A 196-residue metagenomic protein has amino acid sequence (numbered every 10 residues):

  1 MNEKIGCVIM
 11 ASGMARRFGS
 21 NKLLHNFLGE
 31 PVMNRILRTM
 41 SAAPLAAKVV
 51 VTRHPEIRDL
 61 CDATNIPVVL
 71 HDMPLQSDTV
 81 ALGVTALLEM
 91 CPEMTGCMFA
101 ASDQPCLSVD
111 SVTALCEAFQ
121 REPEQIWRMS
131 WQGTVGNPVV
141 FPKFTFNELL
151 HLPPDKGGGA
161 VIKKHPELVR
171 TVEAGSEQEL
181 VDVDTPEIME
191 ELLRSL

Functional and structural regions predicted by a protein language model:
N2-E3, H151-L196: Conserved alpha/beta core of the MobA/IspD/sugar-nucleotide pyrophosphorylase nucleotidyltransferase superfamily
N2-P55: N-terminal glycine-rich phosphate-binding loop and ensuing alpha1 helix
M10-S12, V51, F99-A101, M129-S130 (+1 more regions): Short beta-strand segments
N26, C106, V140, T171 (+1 more regions): Short aromatic/basic micro-patch
N34-G96, D110: Conserved N-terminal catalytic core of the sugar/cofactor nucleotidyltransferase
R58, S77-V80, V112, F146 (+2 more regions): A general structural signal for well-ordered alpha-helical segments in protein cores
Q76-L150: Conserved beta-loop-beta/alpha segment of the NTase-like Rossmann-fold superfamily that binds/positions NTPs
